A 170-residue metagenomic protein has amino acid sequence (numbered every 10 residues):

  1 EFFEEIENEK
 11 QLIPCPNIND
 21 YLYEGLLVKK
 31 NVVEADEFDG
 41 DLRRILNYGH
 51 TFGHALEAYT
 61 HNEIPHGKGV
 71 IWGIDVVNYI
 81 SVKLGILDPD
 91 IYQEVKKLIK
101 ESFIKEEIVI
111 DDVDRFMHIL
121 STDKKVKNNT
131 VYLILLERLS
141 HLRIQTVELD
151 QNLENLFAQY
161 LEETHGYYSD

Functional and structural regions predicted by a protein language model:
E1-L46: Carboxylate- and glycine-rich phosphate/diphosphate-binding segment that chelates Mg2+/Mn2+
Y21-K29, I74, I99, L120: Short alpha-helical scaffolding segments that buttress acidic/His motifs in well-ordered protein cores
L42-Y48, I64-V70: Short glycine/threonine-rich catalytic loop with a Thr-x-Gly-x-Asp
Y48, F52-L56: Active-site His/Glu-centered metal-binding helix of metallohydrolases
A55-I64: Catalytic Zn2+-binding segment of zinc metalloproteases
G67-V82: An active-site-proximal "capping" alpha-helix that borders the catalytic cofactor pocket
I86-D170: C-terminal charged capping/lid subdomain of soluble metabolic enzymes
